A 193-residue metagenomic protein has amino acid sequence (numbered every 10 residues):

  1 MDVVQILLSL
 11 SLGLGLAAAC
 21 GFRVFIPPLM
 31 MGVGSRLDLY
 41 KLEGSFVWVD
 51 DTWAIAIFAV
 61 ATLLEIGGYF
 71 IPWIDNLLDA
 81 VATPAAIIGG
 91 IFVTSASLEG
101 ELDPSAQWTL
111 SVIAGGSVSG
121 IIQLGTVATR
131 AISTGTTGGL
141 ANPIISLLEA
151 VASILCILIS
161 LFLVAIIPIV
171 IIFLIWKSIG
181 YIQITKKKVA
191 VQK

Functional and structural regions predicted by a protein language model:
M1-L8, G34-T52, V93-L110, S160-I167: Helix-coil boundary and interhelical linker segments in multi-pass alpha-helical membrane proteins
D51, N76-I88, W108-T109: Cytoplasmic-side transmembrane-helix entry/capping segments in multi-pass membrane proteins
F58-G68, G115-T126, W176-K177: Alpha-helical transmembrane segments of multi-pass membrane proteins
L63-N76, V127-S133: C-terminal ends of transmembrane helices
T83-S95, A141-I154: Small-residue-rich segments of transmembrane alpha-helices in multi-pass membrane proteins, especially helix faces
I88-S97, W108-A128, V151: Mid-bilayer segments of alpha-helical transmembrane spans in multi-pass integral membrane proteins that mediate
W108-I113, S133-I145: The feature identifies polytopic integral membrane transport proteins across all domains of life
K187-K193: Short, charged juxtamembrane terminal tails flanking transmembrane helices
